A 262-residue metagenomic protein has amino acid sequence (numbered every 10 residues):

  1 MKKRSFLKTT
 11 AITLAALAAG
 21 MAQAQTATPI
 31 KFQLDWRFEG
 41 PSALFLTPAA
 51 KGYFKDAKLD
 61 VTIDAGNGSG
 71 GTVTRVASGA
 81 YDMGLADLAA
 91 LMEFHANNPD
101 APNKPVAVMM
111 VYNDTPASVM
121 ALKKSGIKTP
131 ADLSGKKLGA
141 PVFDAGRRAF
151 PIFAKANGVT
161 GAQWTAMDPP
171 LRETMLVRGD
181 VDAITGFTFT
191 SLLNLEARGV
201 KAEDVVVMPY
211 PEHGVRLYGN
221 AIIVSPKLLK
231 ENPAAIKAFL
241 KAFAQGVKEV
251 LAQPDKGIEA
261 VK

Functional and structural regions predicted by a protein language model:
M1, T13-A15: Secretory targeting signals
K3-L7: N-terminal export leaders
A15-A16, S42: Extended rod-forming repeat segments used as scaffolds/tethers
L17-M21: N-terminal signal peptide c-region/cleavage motif recognized by signal peptidases
Q25-R178, D182-F189, M208-Y210, V215-R216: Short, glycine-/small- and polar/acidic-enriched structural segments that line small-molecule recognition paths
L88-A90, L171-M175, G179-K262: Pocket-lining segment of extracytoplasmic ligand-binding domains
